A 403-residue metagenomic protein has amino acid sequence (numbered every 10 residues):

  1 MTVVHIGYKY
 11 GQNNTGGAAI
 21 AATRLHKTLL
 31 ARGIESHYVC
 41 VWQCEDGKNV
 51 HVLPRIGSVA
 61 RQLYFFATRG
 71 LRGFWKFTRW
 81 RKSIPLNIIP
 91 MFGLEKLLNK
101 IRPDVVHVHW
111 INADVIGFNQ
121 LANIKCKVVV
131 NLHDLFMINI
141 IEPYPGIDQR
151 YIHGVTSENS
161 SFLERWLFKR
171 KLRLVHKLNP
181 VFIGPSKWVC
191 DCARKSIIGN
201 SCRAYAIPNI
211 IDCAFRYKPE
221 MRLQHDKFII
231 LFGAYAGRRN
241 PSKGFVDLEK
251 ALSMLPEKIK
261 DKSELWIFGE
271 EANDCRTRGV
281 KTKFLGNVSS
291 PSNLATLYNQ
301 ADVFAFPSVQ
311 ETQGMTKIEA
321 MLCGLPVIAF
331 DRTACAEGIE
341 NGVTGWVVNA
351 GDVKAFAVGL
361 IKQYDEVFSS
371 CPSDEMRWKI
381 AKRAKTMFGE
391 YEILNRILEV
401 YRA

Functional and structural regions predicted by a protein language model:
K96, F136, D148-F182, K195-N200: Membrane-proximal helix-turn-helix segments that form the acceptor-binding/catalytic region of lipid-linked
R222-K243, E249-L252: Conserved donor-binding/catalytic core segment of Leloir-type glycosyltransferases
G269-S292: Nucleotide-activated donor-binding/catalytic signature segment of Leloir-type glycosyltransferases, i.e., the conserved
T296-A301: Short alpha-helical donor nucleotide-sugar binding micro-motif in glycosyltransferases
V309: Aromatic "clamp/platform" in nucleotide-sugar-dependent glycosyltransferases that forms part of the donor/acceptor
P326-A329, I339: Short hydrophobic beta-strand element within catalytic cores of glycosyltransferases and related nucleotide-activated
N341-G342, W346-V353, K362-F368: Conserved acidic donor-binding segment of nucleotide-sugar-dependent glycosyltransferases
C371-Y401: A charged, aromatic-enriched C-terminal amphipathic alpha-helix characteristic of glycosyltransferases across folds
